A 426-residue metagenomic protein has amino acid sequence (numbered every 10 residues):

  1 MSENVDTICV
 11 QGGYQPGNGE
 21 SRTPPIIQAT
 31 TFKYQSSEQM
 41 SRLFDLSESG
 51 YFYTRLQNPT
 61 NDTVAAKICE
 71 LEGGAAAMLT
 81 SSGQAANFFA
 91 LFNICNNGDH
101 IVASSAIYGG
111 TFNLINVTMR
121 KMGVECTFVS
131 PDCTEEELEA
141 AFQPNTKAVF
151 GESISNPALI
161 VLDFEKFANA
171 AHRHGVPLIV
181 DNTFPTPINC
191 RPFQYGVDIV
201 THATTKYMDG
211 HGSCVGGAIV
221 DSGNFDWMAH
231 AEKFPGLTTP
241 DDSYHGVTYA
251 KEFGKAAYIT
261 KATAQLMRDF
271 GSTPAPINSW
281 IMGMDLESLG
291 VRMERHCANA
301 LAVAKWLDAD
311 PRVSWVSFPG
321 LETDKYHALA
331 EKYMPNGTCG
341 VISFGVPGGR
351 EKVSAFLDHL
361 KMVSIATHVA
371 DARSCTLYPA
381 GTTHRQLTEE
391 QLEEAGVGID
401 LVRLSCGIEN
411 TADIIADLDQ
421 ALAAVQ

Functional and structural regions predicted by a protein language model:
M1-N58, A66: N-terminal "arm"/small-domain region of PLP-dependent enzymes with the aminotransferase-like
D6-Q15, A77-A309: Conserved PLP-enzyme active-site core in the AAT-like
T31, S222-F225, V346-E351: Short loop segments at secondary-structure junctions
S36-F88, G110-T118: Conserved N-terminal alpha-helix of the aminotransferase class I/II PLP-enzyme fold
G73, N145, R312-W315, M362 (+1 more regions): Glycine-centered tight turns that cap/initiate beta-strands
N116-V117, E125-C126, A140, P144-K147 (+4 more regions): PLP-dependent enzyme catalytic core of the Aspartate aminotransferase-like
F270-T273, I277-S279, M284, S288 (+3 more regions): Conserved small-domain helix->loop->beta segment predominantly found in fold-type I
